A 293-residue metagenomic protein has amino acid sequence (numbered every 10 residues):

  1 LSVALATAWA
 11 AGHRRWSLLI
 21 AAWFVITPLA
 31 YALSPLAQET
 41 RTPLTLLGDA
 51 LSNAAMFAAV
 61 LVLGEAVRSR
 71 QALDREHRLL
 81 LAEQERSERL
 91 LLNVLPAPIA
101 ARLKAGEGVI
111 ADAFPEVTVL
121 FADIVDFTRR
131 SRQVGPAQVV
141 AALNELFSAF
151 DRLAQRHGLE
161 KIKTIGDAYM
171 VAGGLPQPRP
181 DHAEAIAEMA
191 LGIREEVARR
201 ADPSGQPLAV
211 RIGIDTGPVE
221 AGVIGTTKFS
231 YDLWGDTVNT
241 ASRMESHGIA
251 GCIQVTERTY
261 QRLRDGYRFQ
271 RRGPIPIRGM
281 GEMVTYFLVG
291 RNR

Functional and structural regions predicted by a protein language model:
L1-T7, L18-Q71, R78: Membrane-embedded alpha-helical segments, specifically the hydrophobic cores of selected transmembrane helices
F57-F114: Regulatory cytosolic signal-relay segments
E85-E88, R102-E188: Catalytic NTP-binding/metal-coordinating core of nucleotidyl cyclase/transferase enzymes
P98, V125, P218-V219, N239 (+1 more regions): Alpha-helix/helix-capping structural signal
I99, V119, Y169, V210-T216: A structural signal for short, well-ordered beta-strand segments
A141-L159, L175-I212, T216, D236-I249: Alpha-helical scaffold within the catalytic cores of cyclic-nucleotide enzymes
V219-A221, H247-R293: Cytosolic regulatory/linker segments at or just downstream of nucleotide-handling modules in signal-transduction
I224-G235: Short, surface-exposed loop/helix-turn segments at secondary-structure junctions that function as lids/hinges flanking
